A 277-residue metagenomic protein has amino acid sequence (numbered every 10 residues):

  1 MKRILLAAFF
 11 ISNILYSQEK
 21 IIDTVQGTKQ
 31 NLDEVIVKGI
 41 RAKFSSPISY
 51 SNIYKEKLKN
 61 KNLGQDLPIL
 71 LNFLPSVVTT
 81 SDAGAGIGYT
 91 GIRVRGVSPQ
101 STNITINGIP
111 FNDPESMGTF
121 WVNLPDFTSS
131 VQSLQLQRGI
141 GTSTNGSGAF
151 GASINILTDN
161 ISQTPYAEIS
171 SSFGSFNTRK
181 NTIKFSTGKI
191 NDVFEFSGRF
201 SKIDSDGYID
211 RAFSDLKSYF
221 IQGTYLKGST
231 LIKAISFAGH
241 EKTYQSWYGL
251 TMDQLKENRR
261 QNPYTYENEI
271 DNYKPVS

Functional and structural regions predicted by a protein language model:
M1-I22, L32: Bacterial Sec-dependent N-terminal signal peptides
T28, V77-G88, I109, E115 (+2 more regions): Short, glycine-/polar-rich solvent-exposed loops and beta-turns at beta-strand/coil boundaries
Q30-E34, V131-L136, A152, T158-F173 (+1 more regions): Transmembrane beta-strand segments of Gram-negative outer membrane beta-barrel proteins
N31-G64, G91: N-terminal periplasmic "start-of-domain" segments of outer-membrane beta-barrel proteins
P68-P110, Q132: Extracytoplasmic beta-strand/coil segments of soluble accessory domains associated with Gram-negative outer-membrane
I69, R93, Q135, N155 (+2 more regions): Outer-membrane beta-barrel architecture
P110-R138, L157: Short acidic/polar hinge/loop motifs at secondary-structure boundaries that mediate gating or recognition
Y166, F173-D204, I209-E257, P275: Transmembrane beta-barrel wall of Gram-negative outer-membrane proteins
